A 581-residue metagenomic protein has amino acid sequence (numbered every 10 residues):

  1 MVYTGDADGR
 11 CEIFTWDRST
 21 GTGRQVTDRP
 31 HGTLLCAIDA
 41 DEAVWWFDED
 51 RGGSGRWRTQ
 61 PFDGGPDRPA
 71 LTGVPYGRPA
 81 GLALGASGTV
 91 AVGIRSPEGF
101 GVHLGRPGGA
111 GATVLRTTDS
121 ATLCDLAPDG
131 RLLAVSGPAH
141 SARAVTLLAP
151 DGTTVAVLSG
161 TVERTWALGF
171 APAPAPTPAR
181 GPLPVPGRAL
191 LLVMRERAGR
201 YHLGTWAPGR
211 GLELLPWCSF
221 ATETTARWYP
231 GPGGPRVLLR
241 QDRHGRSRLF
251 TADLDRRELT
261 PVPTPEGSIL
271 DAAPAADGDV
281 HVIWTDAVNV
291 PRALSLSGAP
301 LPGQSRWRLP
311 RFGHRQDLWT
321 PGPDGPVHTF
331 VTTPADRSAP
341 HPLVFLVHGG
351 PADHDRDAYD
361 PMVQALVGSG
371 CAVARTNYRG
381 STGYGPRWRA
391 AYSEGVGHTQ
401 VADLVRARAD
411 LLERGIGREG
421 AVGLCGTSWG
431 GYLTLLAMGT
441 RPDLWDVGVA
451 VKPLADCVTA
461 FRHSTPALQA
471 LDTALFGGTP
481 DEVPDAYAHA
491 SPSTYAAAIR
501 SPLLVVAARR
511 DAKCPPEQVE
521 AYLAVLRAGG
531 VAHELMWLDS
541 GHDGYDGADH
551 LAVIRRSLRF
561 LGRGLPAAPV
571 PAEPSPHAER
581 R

Functional and structural regions predicted by a protein language model:
V2-D8, D17, D39, V44-R51 (+11 more regions): Beta-strand C-termini and the immediately following turn/loop, strongest in propeller blades
Y3, I38, L84, L126 (+8 more regions): Conserved hydrophobic/aromatic "anchor" residues that stabilize well-ordered secondary structure elements
W16-T33, P61-R78, G105-T122, P138 (+5 more regions): Multi-bladed beta-propeller domains
T27, P216, N377-Y378, W537-D539: Residue-level recognition of beta-strand->loop/alpha-helix junctions
R29, T33-T59: Glycine-rich, N-terminal phosphate-binding loop and its surrounding beta-alpha-beta segment
G55, P69-L71, P79-L82, I94 (+11 more regions): Non-catalytic accessory segments flanking enzyme active sites
P302-R414, R418-G420, T427, R462-H463: Cap/lid segment of the alpha/beta-hydrolase catalytic domain
S381-R581: Active-site-proximal cap/loop segments of hydrolase catalytic domains
